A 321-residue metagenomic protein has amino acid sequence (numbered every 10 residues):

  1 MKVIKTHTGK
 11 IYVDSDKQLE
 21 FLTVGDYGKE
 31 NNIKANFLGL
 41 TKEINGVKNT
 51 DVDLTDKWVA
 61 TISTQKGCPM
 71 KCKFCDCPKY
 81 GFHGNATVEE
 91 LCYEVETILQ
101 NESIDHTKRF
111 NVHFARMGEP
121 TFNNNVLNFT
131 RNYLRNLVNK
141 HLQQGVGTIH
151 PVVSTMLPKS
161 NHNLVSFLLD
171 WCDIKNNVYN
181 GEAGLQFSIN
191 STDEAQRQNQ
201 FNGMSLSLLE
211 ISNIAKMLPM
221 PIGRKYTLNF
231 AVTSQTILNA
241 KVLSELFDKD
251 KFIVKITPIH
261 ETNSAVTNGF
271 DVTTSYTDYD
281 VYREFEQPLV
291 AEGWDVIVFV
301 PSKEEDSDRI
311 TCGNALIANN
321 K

Functional and structural regions predicted by a protein language model:
M1-E20, G25-F37, N213-K321: Auxiliary Fe-S-binding modules of radical SAM enzymes
M1-T64, L91-T107: N-terminal [4Fe-4S]-dependent radical SAM core
L54-T61, G67, D76-L218, K225-S234 (+1 more regions): Core AdoMet radical
M70: Glycine-centered loop/turn positions within well-structured domains that cap or flank conserved ligand/cofactor-binding
K73: Internal, well-ordered alpha/beta segment that forms a basic, Gly-enriched binding/recognition surface
